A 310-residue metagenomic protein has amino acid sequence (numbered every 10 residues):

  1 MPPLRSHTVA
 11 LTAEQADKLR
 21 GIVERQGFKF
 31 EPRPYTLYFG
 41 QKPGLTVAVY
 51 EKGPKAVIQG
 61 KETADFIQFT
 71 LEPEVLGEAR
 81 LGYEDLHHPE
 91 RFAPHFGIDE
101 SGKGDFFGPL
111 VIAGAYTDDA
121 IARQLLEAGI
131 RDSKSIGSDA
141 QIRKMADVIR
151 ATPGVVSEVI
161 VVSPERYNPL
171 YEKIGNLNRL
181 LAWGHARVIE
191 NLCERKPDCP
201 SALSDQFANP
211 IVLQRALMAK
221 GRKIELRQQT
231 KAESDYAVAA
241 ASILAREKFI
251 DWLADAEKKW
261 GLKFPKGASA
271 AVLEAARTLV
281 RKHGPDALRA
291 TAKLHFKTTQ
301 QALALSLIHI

Functional and structural regions predicted by a protein language model:
M1-I308: RNase H-like, Mg2+-dependent phosphodiesterase core, and more generally RNA phosphate-backbone-engaging helix-loop
